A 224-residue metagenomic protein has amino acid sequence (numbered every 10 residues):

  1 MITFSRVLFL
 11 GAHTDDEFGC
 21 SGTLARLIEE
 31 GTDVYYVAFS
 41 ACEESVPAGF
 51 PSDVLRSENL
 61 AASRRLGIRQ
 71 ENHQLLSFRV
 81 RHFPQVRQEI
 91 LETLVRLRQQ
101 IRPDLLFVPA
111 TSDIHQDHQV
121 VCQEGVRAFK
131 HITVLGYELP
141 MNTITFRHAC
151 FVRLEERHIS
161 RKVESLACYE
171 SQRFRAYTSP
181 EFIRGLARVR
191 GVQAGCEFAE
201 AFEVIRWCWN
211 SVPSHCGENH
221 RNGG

Functional and structural regions predicted by a protein language model:
M1-I2, A62-L66, Q70, L105 (+1 more regions): The feature marks non-catalytic terminal segments
M1-R102, R127-H131, L186, H215 (+1 more regions): Active-site rim/loop-helix segments in enzyme catalytic domains that contact anionic ligands
A12, F39, A110-T111, E138-P140: Histidine-centered beta-alpha loop that forms part of the nucleotide-sugar donor binding/catalytic region in diverse
D16-E17, E43-V46, D113-H118, N142-I144 (+1 more regions): Active-site environment of divalent metal-dependent phosphoester hydrolases
P47, F78-H82, P109-D113, C150 (+1 more regions): Conserved short-loop catalytic and cofactor-binding motifs
L94-D113, H118: Proline-aspartate-enriched helix->loop->beta-strand connector
Q116-A128: Short Gly/Thr/Asp-enriched flexible loops that form oxyanion-binding sites at enzyme active sites
